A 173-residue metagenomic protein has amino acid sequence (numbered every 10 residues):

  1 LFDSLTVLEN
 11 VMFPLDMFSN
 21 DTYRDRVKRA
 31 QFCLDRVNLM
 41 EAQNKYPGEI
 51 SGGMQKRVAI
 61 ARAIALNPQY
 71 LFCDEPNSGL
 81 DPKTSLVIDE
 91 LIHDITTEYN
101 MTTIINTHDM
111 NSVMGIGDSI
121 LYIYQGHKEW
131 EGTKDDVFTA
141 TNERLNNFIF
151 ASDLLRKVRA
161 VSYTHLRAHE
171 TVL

Functional and structural regions predicted by a protein language model:
Y46-I50, M54: Conserved ABC ATPase signature
A65-Q69: A short, proline-enriched helix->beta-strand linker immediately N-terminal to the Walker B motif in ABC-type P-loop
L71-D74: Catalytic Walker B motif of ABC-type/P-loop ATPase nucleotide-binding domains
P82-T84: Helix N-cap at the start of a conserved alpha-helix in ABC-type nucleotide-binding domains
T107-H108: H-loop/switch region of ABC-family ATPase nucleotide-binding domains
F138-Y163: C-terminal boundary and immediately downstream tail of ABC-type ATPase nucleotide-binding domains
H165-L173: Single conserved hydrophobic/aromatic residue that forms the stacking wall/gate of nucleotide- or nucleobase-binding
